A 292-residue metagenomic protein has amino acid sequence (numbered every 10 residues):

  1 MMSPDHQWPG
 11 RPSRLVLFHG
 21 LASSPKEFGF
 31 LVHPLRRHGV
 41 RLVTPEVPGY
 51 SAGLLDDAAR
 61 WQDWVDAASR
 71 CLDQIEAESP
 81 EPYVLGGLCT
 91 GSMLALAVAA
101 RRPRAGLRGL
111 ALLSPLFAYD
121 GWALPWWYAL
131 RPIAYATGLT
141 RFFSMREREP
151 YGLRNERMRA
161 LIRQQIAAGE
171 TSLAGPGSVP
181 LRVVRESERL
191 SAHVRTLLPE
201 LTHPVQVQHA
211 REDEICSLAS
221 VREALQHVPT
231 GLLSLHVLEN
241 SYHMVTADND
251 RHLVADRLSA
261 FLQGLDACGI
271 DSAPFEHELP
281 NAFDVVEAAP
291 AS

Functional and structural regions predicted by a protein language model:
L31, H203, S217-Q226: Short alpha-helix in the alpha/beta-hydrolase fold that links the catalytic acid
V32, R36-L54: Conserved alpha/beta-hydrolase
G86-G91, A95: Gly/Ala-rich beta-loop-alpha elbow adjacent to hydrolase catalytic centers
L110-T137, V183-V184: Flexible "cap/lid" loop of the alpha/beta hydrolase fold
P150-T196: Alpha/beta-hydrolase
L201, V207-H209, D213: Short beta-strand/loop motif that positions the catalytic acidic residue of the alpha/beta-hydrolase fold
E212-C216, M244: Acidic catalytic loop of the alpha/beta-hydrolase fold
L232-S292: Catalytic active-site module of serine/aspartate enzymes centered on a nucleophile-bearing elbow/loop
